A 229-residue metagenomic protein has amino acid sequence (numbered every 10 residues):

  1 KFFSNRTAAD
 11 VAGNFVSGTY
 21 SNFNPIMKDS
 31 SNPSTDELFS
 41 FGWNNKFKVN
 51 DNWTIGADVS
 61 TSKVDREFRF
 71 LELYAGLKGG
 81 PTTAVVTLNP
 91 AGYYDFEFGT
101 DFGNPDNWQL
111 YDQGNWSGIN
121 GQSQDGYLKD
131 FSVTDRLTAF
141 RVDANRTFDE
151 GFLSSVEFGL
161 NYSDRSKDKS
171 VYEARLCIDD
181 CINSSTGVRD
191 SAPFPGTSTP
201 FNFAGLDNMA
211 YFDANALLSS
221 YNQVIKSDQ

Functional and structural regions predicted by a protein language model:
K1, Y20-E72, Q109-A174, S219 (+1 more regions): Outer-membrane beta-barrel transmembrane strands
F2-F23, A84-Q124, Y172-R175, C181-Q229: Flexible glycine-rich, low-complexity coil/linker segments exposed to the extracellular/periplasmic environment
G80-P81: Active-site-surrounding "flap" and adjacent substrate/cofactor-binding loops of secreted or lumenal enzymes, prototyped
